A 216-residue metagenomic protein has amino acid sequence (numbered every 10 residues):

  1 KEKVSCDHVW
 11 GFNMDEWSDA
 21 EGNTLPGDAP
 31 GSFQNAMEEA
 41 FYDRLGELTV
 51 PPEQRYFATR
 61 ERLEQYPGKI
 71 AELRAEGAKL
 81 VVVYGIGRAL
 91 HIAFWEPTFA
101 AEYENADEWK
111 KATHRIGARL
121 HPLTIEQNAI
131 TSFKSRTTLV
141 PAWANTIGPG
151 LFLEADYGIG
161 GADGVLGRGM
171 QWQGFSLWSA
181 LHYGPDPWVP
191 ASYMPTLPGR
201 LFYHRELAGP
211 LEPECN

Functional and structural regions predicted by a protein language model:
K1, R62, I86-H91, L166-G167: Gly/Ser/Thr-rich loops at beta-strand to alpha-helix junctions that form or flank small-molecule/cofactor-binding
K1-G27, Q34, A78-K79, I92-L120 (+2 more regions): Active-site histidine-anchored catalytic micro-motif
E2, N35-G46, A118, L123-V140 (+1 more regions): Surface cap/lid and interfacial helix-loop subdomains adjacent to catalytic sites that gate substrate access
K3-V83, L139: Ligand-binding beta-strand-loop-alpha-helix segment within the catalytic cores of soluble metabolic enzymes
M14-E16, A58-E61, G85-I86, A155 (+2 more regions): Fold-independent oxyanion-binding glycine-rich loops and adjacent beta-strand/coil segments at enzyme active sites
P67-G68, I92-D107, M170-G174, P213-E214: A short secondary-structure junction signal
E96-T138, S179-M194: Gly/Ser/Thr-rich active-site loops/lids in small-molecule metabolic enzymes that frequently grip phosphoryl groups
I147-N216: ATP/nucleoside-binding phosphotransfer catalytic cores, i.e., glycine-rich phosphate-binding loops
